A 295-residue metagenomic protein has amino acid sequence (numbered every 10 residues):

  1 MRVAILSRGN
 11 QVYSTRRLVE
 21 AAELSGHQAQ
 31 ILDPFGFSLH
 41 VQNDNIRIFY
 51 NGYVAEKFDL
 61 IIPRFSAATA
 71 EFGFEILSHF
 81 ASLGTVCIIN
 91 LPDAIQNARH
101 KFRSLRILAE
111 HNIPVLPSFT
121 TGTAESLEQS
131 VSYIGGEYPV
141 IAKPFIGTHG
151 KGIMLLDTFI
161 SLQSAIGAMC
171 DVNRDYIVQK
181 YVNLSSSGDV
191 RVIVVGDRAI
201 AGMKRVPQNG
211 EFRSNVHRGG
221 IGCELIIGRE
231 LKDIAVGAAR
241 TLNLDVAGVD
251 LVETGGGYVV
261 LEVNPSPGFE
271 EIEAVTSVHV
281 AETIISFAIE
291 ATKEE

Functional and structural regions predicted by a protein language model:
M1-E23, A29, H40, F49 (+6 more regions): Active-site nucleotide/adenylate-binding loops and adjacent lid/helix of ATP-dependent enzymes
F35-K57, T69-A70, I76: Glycine-rich, highly charged phosphate/nucleotide-binding loops
I62-P63, Q179: Redox-cofactor binding/interface segments in oxidoreductases and associated redox assembly factors
S66-A68, F145-G147, S266: Short glycine-rich anion-binding loops that position phosphate/pyrophosphate groups of nucleotides and phosphorylated
V140, I200-A201, A247, V259-L261: Protein kinase-like catalytic core scaffold
K151-L242: Phosphate-binding site of ATP-dependent enzymes
R240, E253-E295: C-terminal active-site "lid" helix and adjoining low-complexity regulatory extension at the edge of ATP-using catalytic
V249-L251: Hydrophobic residue at the +6 position relative to the catalytic HRD Asp in the kinase catalytic loop
